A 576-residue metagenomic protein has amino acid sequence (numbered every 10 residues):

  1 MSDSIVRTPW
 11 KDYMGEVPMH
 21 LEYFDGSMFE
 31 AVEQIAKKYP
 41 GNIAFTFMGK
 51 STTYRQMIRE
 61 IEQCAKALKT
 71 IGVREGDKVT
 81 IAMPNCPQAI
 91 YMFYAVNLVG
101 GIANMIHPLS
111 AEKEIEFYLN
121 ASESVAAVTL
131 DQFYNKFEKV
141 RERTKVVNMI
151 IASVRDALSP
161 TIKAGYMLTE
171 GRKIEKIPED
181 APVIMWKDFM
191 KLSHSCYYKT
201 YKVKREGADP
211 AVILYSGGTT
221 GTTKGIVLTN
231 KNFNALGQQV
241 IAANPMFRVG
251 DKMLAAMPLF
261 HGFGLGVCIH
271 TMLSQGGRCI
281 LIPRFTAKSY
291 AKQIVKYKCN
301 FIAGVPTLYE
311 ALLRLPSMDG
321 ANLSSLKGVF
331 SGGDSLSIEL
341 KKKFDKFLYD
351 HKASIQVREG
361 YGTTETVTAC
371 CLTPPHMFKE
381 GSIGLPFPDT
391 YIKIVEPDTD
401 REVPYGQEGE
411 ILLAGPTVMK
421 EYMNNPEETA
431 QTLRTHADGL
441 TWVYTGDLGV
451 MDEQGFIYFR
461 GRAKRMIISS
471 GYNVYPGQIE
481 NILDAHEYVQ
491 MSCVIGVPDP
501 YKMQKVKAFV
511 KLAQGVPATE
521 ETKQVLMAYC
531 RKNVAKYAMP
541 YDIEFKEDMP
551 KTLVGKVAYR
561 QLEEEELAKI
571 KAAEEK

Functional and structural regions predicted by a protein language model:
D3, A152, K532-V557, E575: AMP-binding/adenylate-forming catalytic domain of the ANL superfamily
G41-C86, I90-Y94, A111-E116: Conserved AMP-binding/adenylate-forming core of the ANL superfamily
T53-R55, K202, A211-A235: Conserved AMP-binding A3 loop
S110, A127, I302, G415 (+7 more regions): AMP-binding/adenylate-forming catalytic core of the ANL superfamily
K176-Y215, T222, M246-K252: Conserved pre-ATP/AMP-binding loop-to-beta segment of ANL
N234-K252, F260-A303, L315: Conserved AMP-binding/adenylation subdomain of ANL enzymes
C299-G304, L313-E380, Y391: Gly/Ser/Thr-rich phosphate-binding loop
L385-D389, R401-L433, V474: Conserved ATP/PPi-binding loop(s) of AMP-dependent carboxylate-activating enzymes
